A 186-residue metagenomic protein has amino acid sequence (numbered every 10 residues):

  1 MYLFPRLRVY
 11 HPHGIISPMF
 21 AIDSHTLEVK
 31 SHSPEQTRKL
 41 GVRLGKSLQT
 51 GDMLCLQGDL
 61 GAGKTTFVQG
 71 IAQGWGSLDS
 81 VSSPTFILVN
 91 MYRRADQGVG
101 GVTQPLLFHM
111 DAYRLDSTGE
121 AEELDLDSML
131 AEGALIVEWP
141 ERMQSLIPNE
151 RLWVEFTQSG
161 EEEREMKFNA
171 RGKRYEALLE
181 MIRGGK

Functional and structural regions predicted by a protein language model:
P18-I22, L27, G119-A121, D127-K186: Short phosphate-coordinating micro-motif centered on Lys-Gly-acidic
A21-L40: N-terminal pre-Walker A segment at the start of P-loop NTPase domains
L54-L56: Hydrophobic anchor at the beta1->P-loop junction of P-loop NTPases
G61: Walker A (P-loop) phosphate-binding loop of P-loop NTPases
K64: Conserved lysine of the Walker
S77-Y92: Short beta-strand-centered segment that lines the nucleotide-binding/catalytic pocket of NTP-utilizing
T85, R93-W139: Conserved nucleotide-sensing/catalytic segment adjacent to the nucleotide-binding pocket in NTP-handling enzymes
